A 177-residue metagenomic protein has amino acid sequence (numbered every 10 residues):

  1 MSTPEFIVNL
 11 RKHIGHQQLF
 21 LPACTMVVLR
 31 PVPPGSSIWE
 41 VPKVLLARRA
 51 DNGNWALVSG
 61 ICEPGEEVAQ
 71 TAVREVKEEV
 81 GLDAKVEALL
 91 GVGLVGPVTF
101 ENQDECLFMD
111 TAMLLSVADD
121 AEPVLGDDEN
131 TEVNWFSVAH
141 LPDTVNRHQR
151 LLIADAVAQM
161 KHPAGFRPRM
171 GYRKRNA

Functional and structural regions predicted by a protein language model:
M1-T25, P33-P34, R173: Acidic, metal-coordinating catalytic segment for phosphate/diphosphate chemistry, firing primarily on the Nudix
L21-A23, W39, A50-N52, L57 (+2 more regions): Short connector loops at helix/strand junctions that flank enzyme active sites, especially segments positioning acidic
T25, K43, E132: Conserved beta-strand and immediately adjacent loop positions that scaffold enzyme active sites
L29-P31, L89-V92: Residue-level recognition of beta-strand microenvironments
P33-V41, E101: Intrinsically disordered, low-complexity Ser/Thr- and acidic-rich flexible linkers and loops, especially at boundaries
L46-R48: Catalytic-core environment of secreted peptidases
C62-V86, V95-L151, R175: Unchanged
D155-A177: Charged phosphate-binding loop/patch that engages nucleotide di/tri-phosphates or the phosphate backbone of nucleic
